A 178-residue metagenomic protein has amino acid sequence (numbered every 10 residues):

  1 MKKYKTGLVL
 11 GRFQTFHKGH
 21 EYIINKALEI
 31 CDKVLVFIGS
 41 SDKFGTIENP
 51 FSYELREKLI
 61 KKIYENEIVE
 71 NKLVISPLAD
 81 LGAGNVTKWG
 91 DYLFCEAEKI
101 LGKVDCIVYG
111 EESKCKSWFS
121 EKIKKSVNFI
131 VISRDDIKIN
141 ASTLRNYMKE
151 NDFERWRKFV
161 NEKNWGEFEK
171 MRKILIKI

Functional and structural regions predicted by a protein language model:
M1-I178: Nucleotidyltransferase catalytic core that binds NTPs
